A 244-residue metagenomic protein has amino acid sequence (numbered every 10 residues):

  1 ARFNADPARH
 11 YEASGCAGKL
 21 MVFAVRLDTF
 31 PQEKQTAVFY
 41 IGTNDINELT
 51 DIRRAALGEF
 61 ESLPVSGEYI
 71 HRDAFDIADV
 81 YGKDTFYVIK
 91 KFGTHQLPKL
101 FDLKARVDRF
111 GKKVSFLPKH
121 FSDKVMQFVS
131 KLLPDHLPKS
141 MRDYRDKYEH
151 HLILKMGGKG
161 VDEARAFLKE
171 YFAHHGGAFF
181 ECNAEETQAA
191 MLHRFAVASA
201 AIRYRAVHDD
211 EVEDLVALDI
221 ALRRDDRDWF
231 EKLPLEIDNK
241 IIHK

Functional and structural regions predicted by a protein language model:
A1-K244: Noncatalytic alpha-helical scaffold of FAD-dependent oxidoreductases
